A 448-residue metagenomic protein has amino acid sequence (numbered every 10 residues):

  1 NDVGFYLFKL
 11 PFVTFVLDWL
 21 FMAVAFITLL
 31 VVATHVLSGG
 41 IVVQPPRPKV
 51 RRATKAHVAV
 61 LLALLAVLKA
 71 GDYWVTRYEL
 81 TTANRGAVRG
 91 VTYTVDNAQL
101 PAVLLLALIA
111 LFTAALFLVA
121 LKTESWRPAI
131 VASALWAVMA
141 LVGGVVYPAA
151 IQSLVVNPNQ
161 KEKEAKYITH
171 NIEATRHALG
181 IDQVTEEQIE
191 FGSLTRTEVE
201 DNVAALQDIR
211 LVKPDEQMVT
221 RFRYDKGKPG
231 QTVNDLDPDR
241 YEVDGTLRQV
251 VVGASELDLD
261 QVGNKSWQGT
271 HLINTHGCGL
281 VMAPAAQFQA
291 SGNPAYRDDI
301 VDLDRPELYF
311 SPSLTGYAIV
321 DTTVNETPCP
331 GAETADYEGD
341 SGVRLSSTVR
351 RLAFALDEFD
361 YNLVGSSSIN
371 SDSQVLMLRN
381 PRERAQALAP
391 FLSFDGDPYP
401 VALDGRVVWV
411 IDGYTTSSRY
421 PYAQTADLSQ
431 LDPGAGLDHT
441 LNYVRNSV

Functional and structural regions predicted by a protein language model:
N1-V448: Soluble extracytoplasmic regions of secretory-pathway and membrane proteins
